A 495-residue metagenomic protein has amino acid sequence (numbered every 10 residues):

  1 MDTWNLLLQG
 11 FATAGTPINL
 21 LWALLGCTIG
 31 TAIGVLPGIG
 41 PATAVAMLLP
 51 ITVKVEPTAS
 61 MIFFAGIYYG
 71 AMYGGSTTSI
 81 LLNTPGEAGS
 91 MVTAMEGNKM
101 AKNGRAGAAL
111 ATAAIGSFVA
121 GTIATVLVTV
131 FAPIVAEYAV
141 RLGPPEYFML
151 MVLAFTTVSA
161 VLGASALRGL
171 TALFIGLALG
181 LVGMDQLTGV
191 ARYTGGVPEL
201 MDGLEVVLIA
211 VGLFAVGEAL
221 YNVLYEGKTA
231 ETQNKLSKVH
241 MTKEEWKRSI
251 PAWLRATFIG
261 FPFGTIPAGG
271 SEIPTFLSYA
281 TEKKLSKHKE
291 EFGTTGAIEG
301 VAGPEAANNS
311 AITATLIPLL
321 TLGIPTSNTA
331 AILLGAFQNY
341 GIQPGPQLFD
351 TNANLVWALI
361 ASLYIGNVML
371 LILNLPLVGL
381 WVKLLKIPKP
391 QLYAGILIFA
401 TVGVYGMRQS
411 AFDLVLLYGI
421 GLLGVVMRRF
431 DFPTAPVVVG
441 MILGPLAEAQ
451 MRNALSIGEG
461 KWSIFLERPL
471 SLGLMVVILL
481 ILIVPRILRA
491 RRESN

Functional and structural regions predicted by a protein language model:
M1-S60, P133, E137-V140, A191-A297 (+4 more regions): Helix-loop-helix hairpins and the membrane-proximal interhelical loops of multi-pass alpha-helical transport proteins
C27-P41, G70-N83, V158-G163, F258-G269 (+3 more regions): Transmembrane alpha-helix interface/packing and boundary motifs in multi-pass membrane proteins, characterized by
I33-A42, I80-M91, I123-L127, F263-I273 (+4 more regions): Short helix-coil transition sites and intra-membrane helix breaks within transmembrane domains of multi-pass
P41-I51, F64, S79-K99, V130 (+7 more regions): Re-entrant/interfacial helical elements at transmembrane boundaries that shape and gate the permeation pathway
T58-I62, K99-G116, K287-G300, N328-A331 (+1 more regions): Membrane-interface alpha-helices at helix entry/exit sites of multi-pass transporters
Y68-S79, G86, A297-L322, T326 (+1 more regions): A structural-propensity feature for long, helix-poor, extended segments
Y69-G74, I115-L127, V135, L179 (+3 more regions): Membrane-embedded alpha-helical segments of transport systems, primarily multispan ion/solute transporters
A111-G227, N339-R492: Membrane-embedded alpha-helical modules
